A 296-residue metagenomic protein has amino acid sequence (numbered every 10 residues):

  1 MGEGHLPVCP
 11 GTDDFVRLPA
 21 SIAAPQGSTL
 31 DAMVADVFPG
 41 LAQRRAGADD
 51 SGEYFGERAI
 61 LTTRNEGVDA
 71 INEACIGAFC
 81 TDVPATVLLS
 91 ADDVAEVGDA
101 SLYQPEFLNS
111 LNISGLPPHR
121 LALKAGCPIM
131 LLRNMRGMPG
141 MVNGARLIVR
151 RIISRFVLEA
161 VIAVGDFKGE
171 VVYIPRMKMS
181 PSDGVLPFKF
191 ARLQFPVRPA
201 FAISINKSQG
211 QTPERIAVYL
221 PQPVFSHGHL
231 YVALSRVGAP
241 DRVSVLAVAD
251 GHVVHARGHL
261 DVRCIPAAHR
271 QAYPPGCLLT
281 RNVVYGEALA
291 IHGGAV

Functional and structural regions predicted by a protein language model:
M1-V296: RecA-like helicase/translocase P-loop NTPase motor core
